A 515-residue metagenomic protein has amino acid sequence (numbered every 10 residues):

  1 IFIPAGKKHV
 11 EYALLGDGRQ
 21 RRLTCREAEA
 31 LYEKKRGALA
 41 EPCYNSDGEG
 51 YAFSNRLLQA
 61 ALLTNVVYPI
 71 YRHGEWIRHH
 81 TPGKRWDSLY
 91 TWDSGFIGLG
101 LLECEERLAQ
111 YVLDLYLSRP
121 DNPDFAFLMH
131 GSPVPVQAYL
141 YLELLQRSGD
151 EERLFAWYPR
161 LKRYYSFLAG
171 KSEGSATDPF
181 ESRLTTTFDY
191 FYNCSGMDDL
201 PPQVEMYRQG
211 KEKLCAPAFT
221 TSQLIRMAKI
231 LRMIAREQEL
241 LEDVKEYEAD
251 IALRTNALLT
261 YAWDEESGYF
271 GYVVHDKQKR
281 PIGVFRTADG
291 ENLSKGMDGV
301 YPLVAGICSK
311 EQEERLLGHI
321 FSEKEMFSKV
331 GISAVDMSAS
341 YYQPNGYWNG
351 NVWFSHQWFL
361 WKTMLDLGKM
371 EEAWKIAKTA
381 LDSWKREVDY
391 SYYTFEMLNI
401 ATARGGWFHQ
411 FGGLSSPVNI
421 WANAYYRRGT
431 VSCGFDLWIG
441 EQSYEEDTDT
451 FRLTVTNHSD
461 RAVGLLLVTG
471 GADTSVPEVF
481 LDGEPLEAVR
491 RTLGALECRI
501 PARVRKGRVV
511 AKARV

Functional and structural regions predicted by a protein language model:
I1-D87, E151-R153, K162-Y165, A169 (+4 more regions): Acidic/polar, glycine-enriched structural segments that form the non-catalytic walls/loops of the carbohydrate-binding
I1-F53, E106, W407-F408, G412 (+1 more regions): Terminal accessory carbohydrate-recognition/targeting modules of carbohydrate-active enzymes
F2-R21, P123-S132, A169-E248, K277-M297 (+4 more regions): The feature captures the catalytic groove of carbohydrate-active enzymes
T24-K35, G50-L58, E105-S118, E151-A169 (+5 more regions): Extended, well-ordered alpha-helical scaffold segments
E41-F155, K162, A216, K229 (+4 more regions): Substrate-binding groove/exosite segments of carbohydrate-active enzymes
N45-V66, T91-W92, S148-A218, L253 (+3 more regions): Active-site acid/base region of carbohydrate-active enzymes
P123-F127, S328-G331, E387-Y392: Boundary/linker segments of alpha-helical solenoid repeat arrays
A138-S148, W157, D264-E266, G271-H275 (+3 more regions): C-terminal capping/lid segments that line or modulate ligand- or cofactor-binding pockets
